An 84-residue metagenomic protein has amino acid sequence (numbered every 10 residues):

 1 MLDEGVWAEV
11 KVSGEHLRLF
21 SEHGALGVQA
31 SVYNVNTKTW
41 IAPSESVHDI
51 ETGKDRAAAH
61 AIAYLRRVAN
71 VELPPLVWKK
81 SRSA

Functional and structural regions predicted by a protein language model:
M1-G27, S83: Short N-terminal "domain-start" leader segments that mark the transition from disordered tails or signal peptides into
V28-V32: Amphipathic beta-strand/beta-sheet edge segments enriched in Tyr/Trp
Y33-A84: Mixed-charge, Lys/Arg-enriched low-complexity segments
